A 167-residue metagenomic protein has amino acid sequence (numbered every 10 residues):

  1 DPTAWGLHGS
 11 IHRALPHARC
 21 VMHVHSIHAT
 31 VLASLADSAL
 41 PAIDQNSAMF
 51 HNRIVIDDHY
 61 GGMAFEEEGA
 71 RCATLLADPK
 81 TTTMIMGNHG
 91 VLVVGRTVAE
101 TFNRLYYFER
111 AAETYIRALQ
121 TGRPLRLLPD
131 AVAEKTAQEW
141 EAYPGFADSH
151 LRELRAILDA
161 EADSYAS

Functional and structural regions predicted by a protein language model:
D1-S167: Glycine-rich flexible loops
